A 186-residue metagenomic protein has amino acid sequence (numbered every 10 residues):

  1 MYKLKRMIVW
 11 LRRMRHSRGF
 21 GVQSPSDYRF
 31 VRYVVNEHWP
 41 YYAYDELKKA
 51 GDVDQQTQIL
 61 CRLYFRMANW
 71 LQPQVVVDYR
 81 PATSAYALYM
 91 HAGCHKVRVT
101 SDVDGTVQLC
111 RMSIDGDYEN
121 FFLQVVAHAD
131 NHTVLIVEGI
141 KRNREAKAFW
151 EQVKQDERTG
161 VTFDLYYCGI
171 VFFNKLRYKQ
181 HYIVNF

Functional and structural regions predicted by a protein language model:
M1-N131, K141-F186: A short alpha-helical cap/connector motif
L135-E138: Short beta-strand/loop segment that forms part of the nucleotide-sugar
